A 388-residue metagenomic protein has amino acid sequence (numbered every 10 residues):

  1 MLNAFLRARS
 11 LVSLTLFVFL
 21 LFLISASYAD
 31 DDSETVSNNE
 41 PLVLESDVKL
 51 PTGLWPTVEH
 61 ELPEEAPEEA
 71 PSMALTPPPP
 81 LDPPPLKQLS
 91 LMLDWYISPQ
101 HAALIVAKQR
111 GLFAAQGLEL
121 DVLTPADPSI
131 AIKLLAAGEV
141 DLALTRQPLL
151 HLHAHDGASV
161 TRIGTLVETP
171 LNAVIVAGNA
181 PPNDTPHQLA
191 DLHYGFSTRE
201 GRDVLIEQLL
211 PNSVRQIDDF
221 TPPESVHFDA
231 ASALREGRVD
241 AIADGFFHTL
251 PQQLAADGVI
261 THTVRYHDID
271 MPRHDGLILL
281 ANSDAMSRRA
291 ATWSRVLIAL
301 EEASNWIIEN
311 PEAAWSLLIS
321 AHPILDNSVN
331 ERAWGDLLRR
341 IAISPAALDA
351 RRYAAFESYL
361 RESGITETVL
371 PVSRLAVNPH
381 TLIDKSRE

Functional and structural regions predicted by a protein language model:
L2-L118, D349, A354-E388: N-terminal hydrophobic or amphipathic helices and topogenic motifs
E40-P67, R110-A115, A180, H187-Q188 (+1 more regions): Extended ligand-binding regions for polar small-molecule ligands
P80, K87-Y96, A158-V167, L192-G195 (+1 more regions): A structural signal for short loop-to-beta-strand junctions that line the ligand-binding cleft of periplasmic/secreted
L86-G111, V176-Q253, A354: Bilobed "Venus flytrap"/periplasmic-binding protein-like clamshell domains and structurally analogous long
A103-K108, L123-V160, N172-P182, V204-E207 (+2 more regions): Pocket-flanking alpha-helical
P148-L149, D229-S232, G237-S320: Pocket-lining segment of extracytoplasmic ligand-binding domains
R162-D184, H274-S283: Hydrophobic/proline-rich hinge and linker segments of small-molecule sensing/allosteric domains, predominantly
R289-I365: Secondary-structure end/capping motifs
